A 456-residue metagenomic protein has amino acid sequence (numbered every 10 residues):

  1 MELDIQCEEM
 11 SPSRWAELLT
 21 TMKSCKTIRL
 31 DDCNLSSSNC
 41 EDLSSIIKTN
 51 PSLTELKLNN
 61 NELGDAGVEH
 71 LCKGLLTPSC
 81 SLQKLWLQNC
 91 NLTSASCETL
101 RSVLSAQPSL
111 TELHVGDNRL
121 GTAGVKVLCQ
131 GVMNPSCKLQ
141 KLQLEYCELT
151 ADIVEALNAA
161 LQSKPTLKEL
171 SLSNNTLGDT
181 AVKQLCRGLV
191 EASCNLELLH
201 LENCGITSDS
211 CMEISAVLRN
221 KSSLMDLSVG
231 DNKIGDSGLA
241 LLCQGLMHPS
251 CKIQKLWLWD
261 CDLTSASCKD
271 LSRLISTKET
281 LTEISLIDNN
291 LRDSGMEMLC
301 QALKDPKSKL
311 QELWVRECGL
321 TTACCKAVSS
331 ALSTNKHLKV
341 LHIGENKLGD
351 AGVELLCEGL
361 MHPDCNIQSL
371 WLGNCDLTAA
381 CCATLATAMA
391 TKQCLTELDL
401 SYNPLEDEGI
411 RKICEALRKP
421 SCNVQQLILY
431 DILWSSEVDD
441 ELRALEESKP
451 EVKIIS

Functional and structural regions predicted by a protein language model:
M1-S456: Leucine-enriched alpha-helical scaffold segments used for protein-protein interaction
